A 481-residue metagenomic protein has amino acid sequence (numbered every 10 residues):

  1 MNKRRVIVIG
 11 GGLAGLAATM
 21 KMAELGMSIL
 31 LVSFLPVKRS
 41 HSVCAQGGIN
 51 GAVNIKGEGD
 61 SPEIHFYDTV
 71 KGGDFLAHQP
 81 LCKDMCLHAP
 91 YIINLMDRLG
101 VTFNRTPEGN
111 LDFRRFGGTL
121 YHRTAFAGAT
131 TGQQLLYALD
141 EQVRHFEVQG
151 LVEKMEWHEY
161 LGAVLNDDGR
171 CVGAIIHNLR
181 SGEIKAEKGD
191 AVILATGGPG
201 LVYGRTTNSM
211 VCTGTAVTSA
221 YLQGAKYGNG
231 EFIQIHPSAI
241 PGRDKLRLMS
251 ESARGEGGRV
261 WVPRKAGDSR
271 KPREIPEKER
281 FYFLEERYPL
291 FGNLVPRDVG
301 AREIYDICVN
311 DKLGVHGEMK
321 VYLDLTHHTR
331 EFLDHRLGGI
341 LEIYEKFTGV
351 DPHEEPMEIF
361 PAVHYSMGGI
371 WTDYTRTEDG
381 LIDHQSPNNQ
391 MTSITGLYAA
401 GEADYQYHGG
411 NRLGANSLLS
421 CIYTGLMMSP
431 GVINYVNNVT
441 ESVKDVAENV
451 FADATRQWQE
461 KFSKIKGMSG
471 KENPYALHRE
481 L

Functional and structural regions predicted by a protein language model:
M1-R4, K21, L25-M27, P36-K38 (+8 more regions): Glycine- and aromatic-enriched mobile tails/lids
N2-R4, G182-A191, S393-I394: Core beta-strand elements of the Rossmann-like FAD/NAD(P) dinucleotide-binding domain in flavoenzyme oxidoreductases
R5-L31: N-terminal Rossmann-like FAD-binding beta1-loop-alpha1 element of flavoenzymes
L35-D68, Q234, D244-L248: Conserved N-terminal glycine-rich FAD pyrophosphate-binding loop of Rossmann-like flavoproteins
R98-E183, A195, A239-R247: Conserved redox-cofactor binding core of oxidoreductases
M155-W157, L161-H177, R336-D404: A glycine-rich dinucleotide-binding beta-alpha-beta segment and adjacent secondary-structure elements that constitute
A191-R247, V315, H408-G431: Glycine-rich loop(s) and the adjacent beta-strand/alpha-helix scaffold that form part
S219, A225-V350, E355, G431-N437: An anion/pyrophosphate-binding glycine-rich loop and adjacent beta-alpha core in soluble alpha-beta enzymes
